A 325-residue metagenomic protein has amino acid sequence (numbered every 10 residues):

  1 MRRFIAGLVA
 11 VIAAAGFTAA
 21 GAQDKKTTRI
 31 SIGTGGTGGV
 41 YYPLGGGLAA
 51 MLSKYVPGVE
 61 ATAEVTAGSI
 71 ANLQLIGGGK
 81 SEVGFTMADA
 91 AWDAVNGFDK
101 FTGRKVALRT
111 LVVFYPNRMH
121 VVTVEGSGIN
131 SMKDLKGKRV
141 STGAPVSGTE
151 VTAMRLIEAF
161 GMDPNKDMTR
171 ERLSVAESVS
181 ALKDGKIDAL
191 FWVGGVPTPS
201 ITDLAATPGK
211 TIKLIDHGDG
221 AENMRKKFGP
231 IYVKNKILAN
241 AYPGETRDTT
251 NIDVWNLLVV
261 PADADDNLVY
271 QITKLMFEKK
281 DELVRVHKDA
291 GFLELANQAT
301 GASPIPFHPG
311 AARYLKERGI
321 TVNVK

Functional and structural regions predicted by a protein language model:
M1-R29, K325: Short, low-complexity disordered leader/linker segments with a strong preference for bacterial N-terminal type II
R29-Y55, V59, N117-D184, G301 (+1 more regions): Bilobed "Venus flytrap"/periplasmic-binding protein-like clamshell domains and structurally analogous long
G46-A50, T62-G103, V121, A176-A181 (+2 more regions): Pocket-flanking alpha-helical
L73, E82-F85, M168-P230, A312: Ligand-binding pocket segment of bilobal, Venus flytrap-like solute-binding proteins
T102-F114, N240-T250: A structural signal for short loop-to-beta-strand junctions that line the ligand-binding cleft of periplasmic/secreted
A206, T211-Q271, P306-F307, Y314 (+1 more regions): C-terminal lobe and pocket-closing loops of periplasmic/extracytoplasmic Venus-flytrap solute-binding proteins
M276-L293: Periplasmic-binding protein-like
A290-A302: Surface-exposed aromatic
